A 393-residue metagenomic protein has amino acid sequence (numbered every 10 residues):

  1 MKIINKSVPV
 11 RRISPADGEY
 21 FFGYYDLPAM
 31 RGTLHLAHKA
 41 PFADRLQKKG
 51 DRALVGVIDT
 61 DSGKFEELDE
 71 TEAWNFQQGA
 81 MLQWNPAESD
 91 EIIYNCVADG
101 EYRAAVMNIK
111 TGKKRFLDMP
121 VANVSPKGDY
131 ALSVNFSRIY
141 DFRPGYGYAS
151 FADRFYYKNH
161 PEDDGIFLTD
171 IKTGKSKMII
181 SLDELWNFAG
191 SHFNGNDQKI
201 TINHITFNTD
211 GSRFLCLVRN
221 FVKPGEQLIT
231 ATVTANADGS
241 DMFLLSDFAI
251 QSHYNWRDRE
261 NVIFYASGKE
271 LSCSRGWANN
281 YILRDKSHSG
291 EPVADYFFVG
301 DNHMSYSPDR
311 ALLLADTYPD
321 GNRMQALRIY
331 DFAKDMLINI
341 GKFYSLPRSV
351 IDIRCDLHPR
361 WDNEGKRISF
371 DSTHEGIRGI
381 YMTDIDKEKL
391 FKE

Functional and structural regions predicted by a protein language model:
V10-A53, I205: Beta-strand-rich domains and repeat architectures in extracellular enzymes and scaffolds, especially beta-propellers
R11-E19, D69-F76, S176-D197, I338-I351: Surface-exposed loop and turn segments in beta-propeller and other repeat-based domains that flank or scaffold
G23-D26, A43-Y102: Blade-loop segments of beta-propeller domains
D26-H35, Q78-I92, A122-Y130, V134 (+4 more regions): Blade-terminus and WD-like Trp-Asp/Gly-His loop motifs, strongest in beta-propeller folds
H38-D51, V134-D163, C216-I229, S267-G276 (+1 more regions): Short, conserved, GDST-rich strand-edge loop motifs in beta-rich repeat architectures
A73-G165, I179-N194: Asp-box/WD-like beta-propeller blade repeats and closely related beta-sheet repeat scaffolds
S246-S252, V293-S305, M336-R360: Conserved blade-ending motifs and adjacent loop-strand segments that build the rim/top face of beta-propeller domains
W277-N279, A294-I338: Loop/turn-rich, solvent-exposed surfaces of beta-rich toroidal or solenoidal domains
